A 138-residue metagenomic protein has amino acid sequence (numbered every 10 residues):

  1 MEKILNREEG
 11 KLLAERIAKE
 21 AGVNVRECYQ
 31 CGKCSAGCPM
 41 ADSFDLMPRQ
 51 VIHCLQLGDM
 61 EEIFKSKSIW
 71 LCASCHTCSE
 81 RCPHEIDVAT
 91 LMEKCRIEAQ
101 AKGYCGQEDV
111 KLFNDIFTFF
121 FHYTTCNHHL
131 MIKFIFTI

Functional and structural regions predicted by a protein language model:
E2-E20, S43-I69, V88-H128: Ferredoxin-type iron-sulfur electron-transfer modules in oxidoreductases and energy-metabolism complexes
G22-A41, S66-I86: Cysteine-centered iron-sulfur cluster-binding motifs in ferredoxin-type domains/subunits of redox enzymes
N127-I138: Intrinsically disordered, low-complexity, charge-dense segments enriched in Lys/Arg and Glu/Asp interspersed
